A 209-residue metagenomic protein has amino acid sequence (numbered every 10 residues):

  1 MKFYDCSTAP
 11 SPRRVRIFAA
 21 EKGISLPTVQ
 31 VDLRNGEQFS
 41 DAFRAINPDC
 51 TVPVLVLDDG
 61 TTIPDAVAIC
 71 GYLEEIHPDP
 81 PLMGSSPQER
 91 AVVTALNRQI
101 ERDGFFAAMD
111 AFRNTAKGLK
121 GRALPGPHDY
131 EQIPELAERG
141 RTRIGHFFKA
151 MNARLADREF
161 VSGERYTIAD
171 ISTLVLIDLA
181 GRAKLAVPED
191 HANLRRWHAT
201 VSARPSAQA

Functional and structural regions predicted by a protein language model:
M1-P134: GST-like domain detector, emphasizing the conserved glutathione-binding G-site in the N-terminal thioredoxin-like
P53-V56, V161, Q208: Short beta-strand(s) of the beta-wing in winged-helix/HTH DNA-binding folds
R102-T200: GST-like fold's C-terminal all-alpha helical module
